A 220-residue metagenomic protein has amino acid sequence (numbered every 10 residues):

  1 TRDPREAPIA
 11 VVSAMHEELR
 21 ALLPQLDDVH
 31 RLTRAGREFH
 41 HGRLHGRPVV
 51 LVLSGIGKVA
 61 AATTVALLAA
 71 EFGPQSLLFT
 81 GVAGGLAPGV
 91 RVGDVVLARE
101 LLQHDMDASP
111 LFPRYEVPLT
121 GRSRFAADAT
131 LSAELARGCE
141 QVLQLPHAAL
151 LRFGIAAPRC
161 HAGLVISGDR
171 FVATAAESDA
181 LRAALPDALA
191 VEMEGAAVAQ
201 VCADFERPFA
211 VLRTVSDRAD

Functional and structural regions predicted by a protein language model:
R2-F72: N-terminal short beta-loop-beta anion/metal-coordinating cradle
R20-L22, A62, P88-G89, M106-D107 (+1 more regions): Short glycine-/acidic-enriched loop or helix-start segments at secondary-structure transitions that form or flank
A35-R37, I56, E100-Q103, T214-D217: Short, acidic/turn-prone active-site loops that include or flank metal/cofactor- and phosphate-binding residues
V49-G55, A162-I166, L212: Active-site-proximal beta-strand elements of phosphoester/diester hydrolases
P74-L78: Proline-aspartate-enriched helix->loop->beta-strand connector
L86-L185: Mid-sequence, gly/pro-rich, charge-dense loop/helix-turn segments that line enzyme active sites
G168-D220: A C-terminal functional module that forms or caps the active site or interfaces directly with catalytic machinery
